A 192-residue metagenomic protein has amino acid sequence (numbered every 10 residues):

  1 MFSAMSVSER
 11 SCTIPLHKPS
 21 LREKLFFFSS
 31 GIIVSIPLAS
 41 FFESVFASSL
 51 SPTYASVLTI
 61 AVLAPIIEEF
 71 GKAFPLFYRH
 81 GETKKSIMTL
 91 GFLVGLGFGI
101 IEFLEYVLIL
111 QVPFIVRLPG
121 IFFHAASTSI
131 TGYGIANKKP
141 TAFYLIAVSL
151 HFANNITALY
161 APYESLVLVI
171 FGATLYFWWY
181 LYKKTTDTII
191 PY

Functional and structural regions predicted by a protein language model:
M1-Y192: Hydrophobic alpha-helical segments at protein termini of multi-pass membrane proteins
